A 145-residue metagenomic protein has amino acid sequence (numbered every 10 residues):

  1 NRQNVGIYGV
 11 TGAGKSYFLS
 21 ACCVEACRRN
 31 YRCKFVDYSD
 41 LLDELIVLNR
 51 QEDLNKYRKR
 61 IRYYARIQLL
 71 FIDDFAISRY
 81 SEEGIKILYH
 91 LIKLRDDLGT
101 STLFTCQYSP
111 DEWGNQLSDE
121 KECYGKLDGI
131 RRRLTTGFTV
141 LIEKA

Functional and structural regions predicted by a protein language model:
R2-F18: Walker A/P-loop nucleotide-binding motif
N4-G6, L69, S101-L103: Residue-level preference for the first positions of well-ordered beta-strands
T11-G14, V24-E25, D40-D43, I77-S78: Short, catalytically relevant binding-site loops at active-site mouths
L19-C22, L91: Aromatic/hydrophobic pocket-lining residues that form π-stacking "cages" and hydrophobic walls in ligand
C23-V36: Post-Walker A helix-loop "phosphate-sensing" segment adjacent to the P-loop in P-loop NTPases
R32, L41-R62, F75-A145: Replace "adjacent to P-loop NTPase cores in ATP/GTP-dependent enzymes" with "adjacent to NTP-binding cores
R32, Q68-L69: The start of beta-strands in P-loop NTPase/AAA+ ATPase cores
